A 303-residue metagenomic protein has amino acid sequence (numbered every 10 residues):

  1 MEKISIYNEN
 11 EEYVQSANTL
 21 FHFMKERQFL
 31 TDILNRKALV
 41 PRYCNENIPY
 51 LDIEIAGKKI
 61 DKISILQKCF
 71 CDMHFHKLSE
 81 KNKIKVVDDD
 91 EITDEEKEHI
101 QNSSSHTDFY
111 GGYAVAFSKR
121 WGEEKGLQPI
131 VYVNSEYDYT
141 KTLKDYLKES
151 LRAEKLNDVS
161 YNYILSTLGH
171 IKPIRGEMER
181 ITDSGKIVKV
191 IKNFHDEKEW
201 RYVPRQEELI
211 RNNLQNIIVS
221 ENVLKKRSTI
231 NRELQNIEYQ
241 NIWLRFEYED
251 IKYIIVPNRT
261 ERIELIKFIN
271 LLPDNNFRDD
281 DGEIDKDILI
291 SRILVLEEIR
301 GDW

Functional and structural regions predicted by a protein language model:
M1-W303: NAD-dependent ADP-ribosyltransferases
